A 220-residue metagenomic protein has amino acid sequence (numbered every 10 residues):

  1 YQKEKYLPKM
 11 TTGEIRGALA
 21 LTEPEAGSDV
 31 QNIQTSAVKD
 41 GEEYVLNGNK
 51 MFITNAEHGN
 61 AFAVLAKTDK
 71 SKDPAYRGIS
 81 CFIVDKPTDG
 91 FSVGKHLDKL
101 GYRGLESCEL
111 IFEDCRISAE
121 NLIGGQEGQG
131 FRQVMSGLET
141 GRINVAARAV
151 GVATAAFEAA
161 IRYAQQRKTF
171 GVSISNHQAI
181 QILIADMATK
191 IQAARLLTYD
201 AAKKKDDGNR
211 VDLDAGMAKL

Functional and structural regions predicted by a protein language model:
Y1-L21, K39-E42: FAD-binding glycine-rich core of flavoenzymes that anchor FAD
Y6, I33, N49-M51, G94-D98: Short beta-alpha junctions and helix-cap segments that line functional grooves
G13, G27-V30, K39-Y44, E109-C115 (+2 more regions): Alpha-helical interface subdomain recognition
A18, N32-S36, E43, A61-L65 (+2 more regions): Conserved hydrophobic/aromatic beta-strand scaffold that supports enzyme active sites
E43, N47-V93: A short core secondary-structure module
M51-E57, Y102, T140-R142: Glycine-rich phosphate/pyrophosphate-binding beta-alpha loops
D89-R116: Flexible, small-/acidic-enriched active-site or ligand-binding loops
